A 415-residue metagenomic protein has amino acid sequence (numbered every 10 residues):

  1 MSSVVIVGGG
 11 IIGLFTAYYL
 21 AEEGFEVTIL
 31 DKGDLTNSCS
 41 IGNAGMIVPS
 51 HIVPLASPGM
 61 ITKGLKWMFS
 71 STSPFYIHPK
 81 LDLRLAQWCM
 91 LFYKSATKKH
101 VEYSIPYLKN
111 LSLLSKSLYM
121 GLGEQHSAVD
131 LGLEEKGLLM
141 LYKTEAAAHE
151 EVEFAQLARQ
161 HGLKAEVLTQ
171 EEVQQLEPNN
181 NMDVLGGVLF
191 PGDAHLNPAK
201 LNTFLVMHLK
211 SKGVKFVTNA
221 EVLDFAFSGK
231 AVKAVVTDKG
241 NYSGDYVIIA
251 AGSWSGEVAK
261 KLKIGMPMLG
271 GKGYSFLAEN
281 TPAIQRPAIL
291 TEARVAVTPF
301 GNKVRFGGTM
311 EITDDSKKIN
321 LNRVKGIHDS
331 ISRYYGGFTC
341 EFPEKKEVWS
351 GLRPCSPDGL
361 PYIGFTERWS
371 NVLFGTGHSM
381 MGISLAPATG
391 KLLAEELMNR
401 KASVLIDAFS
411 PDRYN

Functional and structural regions predicted by a protein language model:
M1-G10: Beta1/beta-strand and adjacent pyrophosphate-binding region of the FAD-binding site in flavoprotein oxidoreductases
G13-L14: N-terminal Rossmann-fold NAD(P) dinucleotide-binding loop
E22-I41: Glycine-rich FAD pyrophosphate-binding loop
A44-T169: Dinucleotide-binding Rossmann-like beta1-alpha1 core, especially the glycine-rich loop that anchors the ADP
G45-M46, H51, L55-S95, A220-V232 (+1 more regions): Active-site substrate-recognition segment that forms the wall of the catalytic cavity or substrate channel
Y103-K116, M140-E150, Q175-L176, V188-M207 (+2 more regions): Short beta-strand to alpha-helix junction loop
H149-Q160, N180-D245: Helical element adjacent to the flavin cofactor pocket in flavoenzyme catalytic cores
A165, G336-N415: C-terminal catalytic lobe of FAD-dependent flavoproteins
